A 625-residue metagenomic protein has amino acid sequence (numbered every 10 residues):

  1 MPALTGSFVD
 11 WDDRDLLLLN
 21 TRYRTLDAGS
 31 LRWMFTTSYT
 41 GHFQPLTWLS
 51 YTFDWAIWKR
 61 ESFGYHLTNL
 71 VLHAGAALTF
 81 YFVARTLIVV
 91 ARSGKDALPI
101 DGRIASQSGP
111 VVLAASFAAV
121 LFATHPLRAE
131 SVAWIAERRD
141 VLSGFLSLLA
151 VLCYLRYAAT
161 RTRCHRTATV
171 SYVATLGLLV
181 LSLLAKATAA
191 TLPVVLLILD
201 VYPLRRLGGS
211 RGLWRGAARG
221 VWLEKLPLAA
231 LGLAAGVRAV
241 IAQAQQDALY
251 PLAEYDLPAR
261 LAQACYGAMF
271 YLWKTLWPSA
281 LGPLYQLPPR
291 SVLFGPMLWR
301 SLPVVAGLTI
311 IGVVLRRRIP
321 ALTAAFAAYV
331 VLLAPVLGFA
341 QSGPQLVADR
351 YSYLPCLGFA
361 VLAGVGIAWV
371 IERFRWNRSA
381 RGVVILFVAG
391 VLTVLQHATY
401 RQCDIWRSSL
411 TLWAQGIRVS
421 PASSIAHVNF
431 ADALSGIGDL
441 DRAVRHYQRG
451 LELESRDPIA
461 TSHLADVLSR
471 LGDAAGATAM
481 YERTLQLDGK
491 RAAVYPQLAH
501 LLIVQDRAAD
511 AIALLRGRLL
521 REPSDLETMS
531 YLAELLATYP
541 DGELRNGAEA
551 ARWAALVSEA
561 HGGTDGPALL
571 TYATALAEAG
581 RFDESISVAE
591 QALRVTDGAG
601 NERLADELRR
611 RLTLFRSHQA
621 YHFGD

Functional and structural regions predicted by a protein language model:
M1-A465, R470-G472, A493: Polytopic membrane enzymes that build or remodel cell-surface glycoconjugates and lipids
L410-D625: C-terminal luminal/periplasmic domains and tails of membrane-associated envelope-modifying transferases
